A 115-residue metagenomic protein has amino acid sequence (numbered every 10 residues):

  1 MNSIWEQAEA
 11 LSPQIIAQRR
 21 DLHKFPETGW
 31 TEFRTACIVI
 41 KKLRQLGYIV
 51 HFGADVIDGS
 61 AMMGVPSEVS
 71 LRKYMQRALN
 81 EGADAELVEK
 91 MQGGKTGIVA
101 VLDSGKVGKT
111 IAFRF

Functional and structural regions predicted by a protein language model:
N2-F115: Acidic/His- and Gly-rich active-site-bordering loop/insert found across diverse amide/peptide-bond hydrolases
